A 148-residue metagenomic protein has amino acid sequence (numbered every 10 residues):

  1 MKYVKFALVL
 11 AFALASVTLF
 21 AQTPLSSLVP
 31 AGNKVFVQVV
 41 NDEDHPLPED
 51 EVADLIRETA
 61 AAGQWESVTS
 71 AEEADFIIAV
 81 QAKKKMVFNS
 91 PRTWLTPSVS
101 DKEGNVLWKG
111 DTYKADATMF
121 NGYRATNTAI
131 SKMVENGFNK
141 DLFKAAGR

Functional and structural regions predicted by a protein language model:
M1-F6: Positively charged n-region of N-terminal signal peptides that target proteins for export
A7-T18: Bacterial N-terminal signal peptides
L8, E66, K144-A145: Secondary-structure transition/capping residues
T18, K84-M86, G137: Glycine-rich nucleotide phosphate-binding loop and flanking beta-alpha elements of Rossmann-like dinucleotide-binding
Q22-V35, D50-E58, E103-R148: C-terminal/domain-edge helix-coil "capping" segments
T23, A61-E66, E72-G122: Surface-exposed short loop/turn segments
S26-A79: N-terminal segment of the mature soluble domain
